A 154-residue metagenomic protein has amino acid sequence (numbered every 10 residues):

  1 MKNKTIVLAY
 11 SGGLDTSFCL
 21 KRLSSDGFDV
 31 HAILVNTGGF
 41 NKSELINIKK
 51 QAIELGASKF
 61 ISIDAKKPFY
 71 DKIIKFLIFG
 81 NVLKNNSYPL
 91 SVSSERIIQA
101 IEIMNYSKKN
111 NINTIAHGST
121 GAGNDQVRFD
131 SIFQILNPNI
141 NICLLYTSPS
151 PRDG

Functional and structural regions predicted by a protein language model:
K4-L55, I63-D64: ATP-dependent adenylation/pyrophosphate-handling site
L8-D26, Y70-K72, A100-I101, N124-N137: Short, composition-biased local secondary-structure segments
I48, I103, T147: Aromatic/hydrophobic pocket-lining residues that form π-stacking "cages" and hydrophobic walls in ligand
I53-G80: A conserved beta-strand->alpha-helix junction
I74-S131, L136: Conserved adenosine/adenylate-binding substructure
I140-L145: Acidic, His- and aromatic-enriched active-site or binding-groove loops in soluble protein domains that engage sugars
Y146-G154: Single conserved hydrophobic/aromatic residue that forms the stacking wall/gate of nucleotide- or nucleobase-binding
